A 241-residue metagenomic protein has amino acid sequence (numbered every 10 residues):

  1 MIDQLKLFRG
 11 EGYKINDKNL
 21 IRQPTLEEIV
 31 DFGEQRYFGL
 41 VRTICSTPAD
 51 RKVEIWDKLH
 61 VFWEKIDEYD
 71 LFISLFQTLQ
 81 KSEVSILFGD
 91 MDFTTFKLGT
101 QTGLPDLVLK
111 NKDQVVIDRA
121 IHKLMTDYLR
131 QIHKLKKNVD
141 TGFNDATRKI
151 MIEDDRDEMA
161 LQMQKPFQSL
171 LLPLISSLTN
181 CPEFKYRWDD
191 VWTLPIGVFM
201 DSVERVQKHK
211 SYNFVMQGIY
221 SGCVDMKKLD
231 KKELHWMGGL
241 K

Functional and structural regions predicted by a protein language model:
M1-I66, R130-G218: An amphipathic, hydrophobic-aromatic interaction surface with interspersed Lys/Arg that forms lipid/phosphate-bearing
L5, G10, E34, L59 (+7 more regions): Generic intrinsically disordered, low-complexity segments enriched for polar/acidic and small residues
Y13, E34, L40, D90 (+4 more regions): Intrinsically disordered, low-complexity regions
T25, D67, I117, P195-I196 (+1 more regions): General structural signal for secondary-structure boundaries
D67, L71-L171: Hydrophobic, aromatic-lined core segments that form the binding pocket/scaffold for planar heteroaromatic ligands
K123, D127-R130, F214, K232-H235: Polar/charged alpha-helical tracts
I219-K241: Long, intrinsically disordered, low-complexity Ser/Thr/Pro-rich regulatory/activation regions of nuclear proteins
